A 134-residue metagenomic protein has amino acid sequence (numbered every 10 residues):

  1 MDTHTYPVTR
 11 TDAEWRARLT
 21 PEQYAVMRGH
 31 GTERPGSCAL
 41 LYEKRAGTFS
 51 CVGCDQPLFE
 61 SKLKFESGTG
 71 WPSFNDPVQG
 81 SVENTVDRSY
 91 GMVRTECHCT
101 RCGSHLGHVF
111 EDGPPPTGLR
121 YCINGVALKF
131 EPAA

Functional and structural regions predicted by a protein language model:
M1-T5: Accessory (non-J-domain) regions of J-domain/Hsp40 co-chaperones
Y6-A134: A short Gly-Trp-Pro
